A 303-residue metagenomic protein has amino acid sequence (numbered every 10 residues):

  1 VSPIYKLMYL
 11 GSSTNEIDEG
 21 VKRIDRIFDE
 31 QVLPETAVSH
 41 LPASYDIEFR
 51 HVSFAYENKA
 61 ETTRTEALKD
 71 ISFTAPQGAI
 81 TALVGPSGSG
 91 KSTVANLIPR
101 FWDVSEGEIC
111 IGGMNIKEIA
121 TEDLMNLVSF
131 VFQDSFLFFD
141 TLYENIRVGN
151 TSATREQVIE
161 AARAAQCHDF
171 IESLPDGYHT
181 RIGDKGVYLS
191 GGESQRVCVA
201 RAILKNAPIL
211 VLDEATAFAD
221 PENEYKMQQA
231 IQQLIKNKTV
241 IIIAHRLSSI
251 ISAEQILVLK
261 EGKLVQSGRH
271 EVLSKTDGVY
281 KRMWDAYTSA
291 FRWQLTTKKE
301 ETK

Functional and structural regions predicted by a protein language model:
V1-I27: Cytosolic ends of transmembrane helices, especially the final helix of ABC transmembrane type-1 domains
P3, L10, I27-E30, A253 (+1 more regions): Amphipathic, soluble alpha-helical interaction motifs
L10, R23-V38, A55-K59, C167-E172 (+1 more regions): Short intracellular "coupling" helices and adjacent cytoplasmic loop segments at the cytosolic face of multi-pass
E16, L41-S44: Generic detector of ordered secondary-structure context
A43-K303: ABC-type nucleotide-binding domain
